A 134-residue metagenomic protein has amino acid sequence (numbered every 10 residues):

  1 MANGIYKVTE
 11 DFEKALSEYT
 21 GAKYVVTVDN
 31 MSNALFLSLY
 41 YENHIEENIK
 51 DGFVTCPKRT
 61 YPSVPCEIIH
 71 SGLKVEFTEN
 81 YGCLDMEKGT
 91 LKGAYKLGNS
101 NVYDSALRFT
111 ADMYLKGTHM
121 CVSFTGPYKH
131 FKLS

Functional and structural regions predicted by a protein language model:
M1-N33, Y41: Conserved N-terminal alpha-helix of the aminotransferase class I/II PLP-enzyme fold
A22, M31-S32, E79-G82, G126: Short, acidic/glycine-rich phosphate-metal binding loop used to engage nucleotide
V28, P57, S123: Conserved residues at the C-terminal ends of beta-strands
V28, T78, M120: Hydrophobic residues at beta-strand termini and immediately following loops that shape nucleotide-binding pockets
A34-F36, P62-P65, F109-A111: Short, well-ordered alpha-helical microsegments
Y40, H44-V102: PLP-dependent aminotransferase-like
E87-S134: Conserved active-site segment immediately N-terminal to the catalytic lysine that forms the internal aldimine
